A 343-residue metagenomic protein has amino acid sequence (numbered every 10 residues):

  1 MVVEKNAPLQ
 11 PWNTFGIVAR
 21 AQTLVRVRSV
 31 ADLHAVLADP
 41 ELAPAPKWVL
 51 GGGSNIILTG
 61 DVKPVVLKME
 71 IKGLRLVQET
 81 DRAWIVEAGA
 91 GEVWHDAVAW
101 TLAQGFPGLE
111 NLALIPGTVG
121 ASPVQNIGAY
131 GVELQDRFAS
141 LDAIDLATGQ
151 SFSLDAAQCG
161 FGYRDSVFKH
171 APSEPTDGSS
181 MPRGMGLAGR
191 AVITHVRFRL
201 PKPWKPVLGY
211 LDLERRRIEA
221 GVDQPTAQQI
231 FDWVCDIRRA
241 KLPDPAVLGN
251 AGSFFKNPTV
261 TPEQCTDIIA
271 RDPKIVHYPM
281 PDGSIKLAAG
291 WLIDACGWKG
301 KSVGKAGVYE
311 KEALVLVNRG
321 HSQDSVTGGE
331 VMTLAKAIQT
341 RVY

Functional and structural regions predicted by a protein language model:
V2-T148, P182-G184: Anion-binding (especially nucleotide phosphate/pyrophosphate-binding) glycine-rich loop and adjoining beta-alpha core
E4-K5, Q10-I17, S151-G328: Phosphate/pyrophosphate- and phosphate-bearing ligand-binding catalytic cores of soluble enzymes
L24-R28, V86-A90, K205, V222 (+2 more regions): Catalytic cores of large soluble enzymes that bind and process phosphate-bearing ligands
S29, G53, G117, G149 (+4 more regions): Residue-level signal for inorganic ion chemistry
V36-P40, G209-L213, L334-Q339: Short amphipathic alpha-helices in soluble, non-transmembrane regions that often serve as interface/regulatory elements
F106, G328-L334: Beta-rich strand-turn-strand
R341-Y343: Well-ordered alpha/beta subsegment
